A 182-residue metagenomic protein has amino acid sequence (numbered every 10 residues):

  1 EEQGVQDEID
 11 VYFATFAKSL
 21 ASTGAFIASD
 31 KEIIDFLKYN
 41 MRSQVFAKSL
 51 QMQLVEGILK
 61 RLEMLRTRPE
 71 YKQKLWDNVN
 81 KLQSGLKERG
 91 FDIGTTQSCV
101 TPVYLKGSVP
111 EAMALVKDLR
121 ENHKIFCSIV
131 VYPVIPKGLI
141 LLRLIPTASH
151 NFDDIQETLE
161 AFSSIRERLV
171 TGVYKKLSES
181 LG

Functional and structural regions predicted by a protein language model:
E1-V11: Active-site pre-lysine segment of PLP-dependent enzymes
D10-F13, I125-C127: Structural motif
V11-F13, L20-P69: Conserved core segment of the aminotransferase class I/II
A14-F16, S22-G24, K48, V103 (+3 more regions): Thr-Gly-centered strand-to-loop micro-motif
F36-Y39, K60, T67-G85, E157 (+1 more regions): A non-catalytic, amphipathic alpha-helix used as a structural packing/dimerization or gating element in enzyme scaffolds
V45, E121-F126, F162-V170: A common structural junction motif
K72-Q83, K87-K124, Y132-L139, P146-A148 (+2 more regions): Conserved PLP-binding catalytic core of the aspartate aminotransferase-like
V170-G182: Short, flexible loop/turn segments with low-complexity composition
